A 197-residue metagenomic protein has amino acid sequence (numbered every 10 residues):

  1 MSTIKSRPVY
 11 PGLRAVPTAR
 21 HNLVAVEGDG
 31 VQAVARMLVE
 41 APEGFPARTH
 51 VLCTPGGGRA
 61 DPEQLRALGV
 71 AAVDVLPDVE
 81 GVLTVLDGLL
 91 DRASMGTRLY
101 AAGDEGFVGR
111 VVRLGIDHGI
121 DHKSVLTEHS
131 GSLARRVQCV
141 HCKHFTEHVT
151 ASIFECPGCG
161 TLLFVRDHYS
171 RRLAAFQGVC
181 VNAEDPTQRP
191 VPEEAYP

Functional and structural regions predicted by a protein language model:
M1-R135: FNR/FR-type flavoprotein reductase catalytic core
G109-P197: Cys/His-clustered metal-coordination modules, chiefly Zn-binding fingers
